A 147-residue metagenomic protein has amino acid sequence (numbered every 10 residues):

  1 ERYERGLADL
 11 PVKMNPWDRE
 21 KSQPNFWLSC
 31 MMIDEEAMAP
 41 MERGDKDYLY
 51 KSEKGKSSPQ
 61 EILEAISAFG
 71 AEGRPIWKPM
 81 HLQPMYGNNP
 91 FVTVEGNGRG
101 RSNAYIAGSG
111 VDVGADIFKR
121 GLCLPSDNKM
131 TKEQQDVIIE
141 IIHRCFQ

Functional and structural regions predicted by a protein language model:
E1-Q147: PLP-dependent aminotransferase class I/II
